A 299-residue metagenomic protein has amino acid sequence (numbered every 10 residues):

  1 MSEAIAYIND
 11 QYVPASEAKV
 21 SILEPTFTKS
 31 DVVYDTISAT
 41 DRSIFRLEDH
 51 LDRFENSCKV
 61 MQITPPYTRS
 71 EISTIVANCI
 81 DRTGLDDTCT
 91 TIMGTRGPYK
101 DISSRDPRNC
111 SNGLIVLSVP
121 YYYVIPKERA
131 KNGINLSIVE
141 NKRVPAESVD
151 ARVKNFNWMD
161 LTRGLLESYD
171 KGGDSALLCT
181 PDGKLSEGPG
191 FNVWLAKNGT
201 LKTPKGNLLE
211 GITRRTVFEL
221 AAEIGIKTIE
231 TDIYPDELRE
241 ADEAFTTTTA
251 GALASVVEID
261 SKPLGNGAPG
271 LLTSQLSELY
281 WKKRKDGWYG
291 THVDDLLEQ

Functional and structural regions predicted by a protein language model:
M1-L177, P181-K184, E219-Q299: Conserved alpha/beta cores of soluble small-molecule-handling proteins
L177, K184-K205: Glycine- and Gly-Pro-enriched alpha-helical subdomains that act as flexible, kink-prone "lid/hinge" or packing modules
P189-F191, L208, T248-A252: Glycine-rich phosphate/pyrophosphate-binding beta-alpha loops
L195-A221: Gly/Ser/Thr-rich active-site loops/lids in small-molecule metabolic enzymes that frequently grip phosphoryl groups
